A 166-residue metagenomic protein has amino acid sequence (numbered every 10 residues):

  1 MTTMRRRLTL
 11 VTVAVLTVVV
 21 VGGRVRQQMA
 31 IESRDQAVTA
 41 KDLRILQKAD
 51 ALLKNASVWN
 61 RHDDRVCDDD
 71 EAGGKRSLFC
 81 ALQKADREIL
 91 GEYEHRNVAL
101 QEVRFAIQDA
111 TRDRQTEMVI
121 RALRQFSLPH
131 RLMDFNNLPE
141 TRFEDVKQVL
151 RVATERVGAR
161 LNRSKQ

Functional and structural regions predicted by a protein language model:
T2-V13: N-terminal Sec-pathway targeting helices
V11-T17, Q115: Generic short amphipathic/hydrophobic targeting helices enriched at N-termini, encompassing Sec-type signal peptides
L16-S33: Bacterial Sec-dependent signal peptides at the C-terminal "C-region" and cleavage site
G23-Q28, G74-K75, M118-S127: Short, compositionally biased low-complexity segments
Q28-K48: Short N-terminal segments immediately surrounding and downstream of signal-peptide cleavage
L46-A106: Short N-proximal segments of mature Sec-exported proteins
R87-Q166: Compact alpha-helical subdomains of small soluble proteins
